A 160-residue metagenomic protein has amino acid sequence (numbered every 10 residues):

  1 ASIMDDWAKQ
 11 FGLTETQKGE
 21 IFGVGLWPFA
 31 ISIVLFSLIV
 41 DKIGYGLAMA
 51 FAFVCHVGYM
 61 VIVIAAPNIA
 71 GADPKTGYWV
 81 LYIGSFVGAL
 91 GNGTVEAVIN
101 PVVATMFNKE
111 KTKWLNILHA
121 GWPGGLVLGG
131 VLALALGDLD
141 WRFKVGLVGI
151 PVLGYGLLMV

Functional and structural regions predicted by a protein language model:
S2-G12, V102: Membrane-interface helix caps of multi-pass secondary transporters
L13-F22, G77, L81, L115: Juxtamembrane helix-start elements in MFS-like secondary transporters
L26-V34, V127: Residue-level signature of mid-helix packing/kink "hotspots" within the transmembrane helices of 12-pass Major
I31-W79: Conserved MFS/SLC helix-loop-helix module at the cytosolic interface between two early adjacent transmembrane helices
F53, V57-M60, A66, G84-S85 (+1 more regions): A generic transmembrane-helix signature of 12-TM secondary carrier transporters
Y78, Y82-A120: Cytoplasmic helix-loop-helix junction between adjacent transmembrane helices in 12-TM secondary transporters
K109-E110, W114-V160: Helix-loop-helix hairpin linking two adjacent transmembrane segments in secondary transporters
